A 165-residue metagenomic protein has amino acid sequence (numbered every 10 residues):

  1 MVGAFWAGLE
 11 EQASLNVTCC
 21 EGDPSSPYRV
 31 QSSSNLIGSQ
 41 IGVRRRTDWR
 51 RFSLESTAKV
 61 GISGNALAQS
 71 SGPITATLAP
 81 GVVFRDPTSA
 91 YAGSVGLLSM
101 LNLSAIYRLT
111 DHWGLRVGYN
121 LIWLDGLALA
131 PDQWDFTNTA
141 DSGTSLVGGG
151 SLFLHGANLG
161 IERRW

Functional and structural regions predicted by a protein language model:
V2-A4, S39-I41, L54-V60, S99 (+2 more regions): Transmembrane beta-strands of outer-membrane beta-barrel proteins
A4-E10, R51, V60-A68, L121-D125 (+1 more regions): Transmembrane beta-strands of outer-membrane beta-barrel pores
G8-N35, N65-G96, A128-T137, S142-L154: Extracellular/periplasm-exposed beta-strand and loop segments of Gram-negative cell-envelope proteins, dominated by
S26, S39-R44, S99-S104: Short, hydrophobic/aromatic alpha-helical segments in well-folded domains
R44-R46, S104-I106, E162-R164: Transmembrane beta-barrel domains of outer membrane proteins
D48-R50, R108-T110: Outer-membrane beta-barrel channels and translocator barrels
W113, W123-A130: Short active-site-adjacent structural elements
G150-W165: Outer-membrane beta-barrel "beta-signal"
